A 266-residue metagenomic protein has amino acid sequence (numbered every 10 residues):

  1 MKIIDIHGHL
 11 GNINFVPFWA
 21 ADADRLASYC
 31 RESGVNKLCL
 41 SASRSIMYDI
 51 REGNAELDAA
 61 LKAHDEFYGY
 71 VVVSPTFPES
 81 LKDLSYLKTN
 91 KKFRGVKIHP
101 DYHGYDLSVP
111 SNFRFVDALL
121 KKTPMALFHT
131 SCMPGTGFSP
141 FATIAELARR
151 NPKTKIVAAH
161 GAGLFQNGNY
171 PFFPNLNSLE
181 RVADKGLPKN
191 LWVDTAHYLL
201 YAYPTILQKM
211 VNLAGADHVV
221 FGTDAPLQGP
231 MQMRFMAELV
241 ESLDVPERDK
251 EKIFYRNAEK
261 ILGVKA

Functional and structural regions predicted by a protein language model:
M1-H9, A20-K37, S85, K209 (+2 more regions): Mid-to-C-terminal alpha-helical segments outside catalytic/metal-binding sites
H7, C30, L38, L57 (+8 more regions): Divalent metal-coordination and catalytic microenvironments
H7-I13, H129, H160: Histidine-centered divalent metal-coordination motifs
N14-A21, R44-E52, S74-L81, H103-P110 (+4 more regions): Acidic-and-aromatic substrate-binding clefts and catalytic sites of carbohydrate-active enzymes
D22-Y29, G53-A60, D83-L87, N112-F115 (+4 more regions): A general structural detector for well-ordered alpha-helical segments in enzyme core domains, enriched
N36-K37, R51-S139: Active-site gating/metal-coordination segments in enzymes
S41, H99, G222: Conserved residues at the C-terminal ends of beta-strands
K91-G95, S108-V220: Catalytic pocket-lining loop regions of alpha/beta-barrel enzymes, especially the amidohydrolase/enolase/GH5 lineages
